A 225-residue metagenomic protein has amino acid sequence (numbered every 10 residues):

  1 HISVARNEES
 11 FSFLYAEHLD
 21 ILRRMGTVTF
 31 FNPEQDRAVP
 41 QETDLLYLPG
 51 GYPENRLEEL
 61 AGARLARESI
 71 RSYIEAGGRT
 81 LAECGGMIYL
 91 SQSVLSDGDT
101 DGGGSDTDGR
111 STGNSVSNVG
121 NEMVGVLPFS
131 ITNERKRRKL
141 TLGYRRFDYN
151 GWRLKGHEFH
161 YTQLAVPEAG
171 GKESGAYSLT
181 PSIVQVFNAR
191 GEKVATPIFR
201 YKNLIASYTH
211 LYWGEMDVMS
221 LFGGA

Functional and structural regions predicted by a protein language model:
H1-G62, S72-E75, G109-S117, I131 (+4 more regions): N-terminal beta1-alpha1 cap of cysteine-dependent amidohydrolase-like domains
R6, N32-Q35, P49-G51, C84-M87 (+4 more regions): Active-site proximal loops enriched in glycine and acidic residues that flank catalytic Cys/His/Asp and coordinate
L19, Y47, I70-I74, S91 (+6 more regions): Generic hydrophobic alpha-helical scaffold/packing signal
F31-Q35, A66-E68, L142-R145, E192-V194: A generic local structural motif
P53-R146: Cysteine-nucleophile active-site neighborhood
D108, V119, I131-A225: Amide-donor transfer/coupling interface in amidating biosynthetic enzymes
